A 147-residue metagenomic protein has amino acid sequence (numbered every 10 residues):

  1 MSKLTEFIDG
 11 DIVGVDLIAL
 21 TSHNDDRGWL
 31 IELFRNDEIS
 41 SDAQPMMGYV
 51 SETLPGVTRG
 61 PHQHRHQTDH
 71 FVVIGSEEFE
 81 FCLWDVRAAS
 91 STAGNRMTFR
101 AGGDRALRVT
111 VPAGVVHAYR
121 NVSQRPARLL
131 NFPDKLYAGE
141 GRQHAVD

Functional and structural regions predicted by a protein language model:
M1-D104, V122-D147: Non-catalytic, conserved peripheral segments adjacent to functional cores
D104-A118: Conserved SET/PR-domain catalytic core that frames the SAM/AdoMet-binding pocket
